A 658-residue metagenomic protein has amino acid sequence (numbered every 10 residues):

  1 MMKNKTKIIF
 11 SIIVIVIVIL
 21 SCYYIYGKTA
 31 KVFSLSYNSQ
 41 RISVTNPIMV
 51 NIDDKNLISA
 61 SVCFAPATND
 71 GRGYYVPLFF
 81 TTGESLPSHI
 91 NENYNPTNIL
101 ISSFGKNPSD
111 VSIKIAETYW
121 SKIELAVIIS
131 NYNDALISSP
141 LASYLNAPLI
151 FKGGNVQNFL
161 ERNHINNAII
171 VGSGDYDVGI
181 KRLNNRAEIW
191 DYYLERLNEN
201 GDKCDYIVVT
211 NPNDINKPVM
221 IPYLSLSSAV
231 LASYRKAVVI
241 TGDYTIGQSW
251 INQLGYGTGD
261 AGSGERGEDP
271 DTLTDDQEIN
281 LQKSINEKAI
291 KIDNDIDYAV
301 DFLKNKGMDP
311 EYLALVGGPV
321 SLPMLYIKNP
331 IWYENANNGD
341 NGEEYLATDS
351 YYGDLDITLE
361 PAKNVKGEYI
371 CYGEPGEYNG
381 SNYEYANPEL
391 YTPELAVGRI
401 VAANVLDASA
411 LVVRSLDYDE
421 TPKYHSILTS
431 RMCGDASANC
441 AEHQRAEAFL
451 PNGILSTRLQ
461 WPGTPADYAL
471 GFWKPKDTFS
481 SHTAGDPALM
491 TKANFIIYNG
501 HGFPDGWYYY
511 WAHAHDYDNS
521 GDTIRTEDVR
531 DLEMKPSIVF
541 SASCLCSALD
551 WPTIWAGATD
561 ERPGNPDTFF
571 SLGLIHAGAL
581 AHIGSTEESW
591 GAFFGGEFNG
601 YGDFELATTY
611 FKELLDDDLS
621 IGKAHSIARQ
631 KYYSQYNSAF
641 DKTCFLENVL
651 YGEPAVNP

Functional and structural regions predicted by a protein language model:
M1-V32, L57, D134, I583: Secretory targeting signatures
A30-R41, G105-S121: Intrinsic, low-complexity N-terminal interaction/targeting segments
L35-I42, P47-D53, V76-T82, Y119 (+5 more regions): Zymogen propeptides
Q40-S43, N56, G71, I246-Q248: Extracytoplasmic/lumenal domain signature
M49, F79, E92-S103, V127 (+3 more regions): Short, hydrophobic beta-strand segments that form beta-sheet elements in well-ordered domains
M49-N69, Y75-T82, A126-G153, F159 (+3 more regions): A structural feature that tracks compact, well-ordered secondary-structure segments with a strong bias toward
P96-T118, Y176-E195: Short, structured interface segments
A135-I137, P148, G153, N158-N167 (+1 more regions): Cysteine-dependent hydrolase recognition
